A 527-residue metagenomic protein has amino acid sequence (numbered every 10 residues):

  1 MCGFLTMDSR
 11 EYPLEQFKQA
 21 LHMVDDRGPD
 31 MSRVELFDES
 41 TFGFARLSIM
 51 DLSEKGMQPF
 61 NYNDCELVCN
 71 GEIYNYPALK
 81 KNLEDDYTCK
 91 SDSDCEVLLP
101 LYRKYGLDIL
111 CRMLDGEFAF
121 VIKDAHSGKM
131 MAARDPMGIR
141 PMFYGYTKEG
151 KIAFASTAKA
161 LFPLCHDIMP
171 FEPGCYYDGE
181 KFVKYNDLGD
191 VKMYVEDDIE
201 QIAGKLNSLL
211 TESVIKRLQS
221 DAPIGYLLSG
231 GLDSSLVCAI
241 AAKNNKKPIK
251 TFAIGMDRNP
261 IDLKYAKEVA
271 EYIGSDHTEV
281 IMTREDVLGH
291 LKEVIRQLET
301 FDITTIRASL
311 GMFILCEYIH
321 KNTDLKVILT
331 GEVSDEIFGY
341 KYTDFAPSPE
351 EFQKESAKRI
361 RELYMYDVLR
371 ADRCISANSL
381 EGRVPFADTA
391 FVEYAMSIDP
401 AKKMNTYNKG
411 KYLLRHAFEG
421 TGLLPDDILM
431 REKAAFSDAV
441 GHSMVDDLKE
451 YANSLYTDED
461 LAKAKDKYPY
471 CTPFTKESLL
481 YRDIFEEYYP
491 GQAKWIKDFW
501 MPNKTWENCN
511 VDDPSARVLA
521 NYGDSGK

Functional and structural regions predicted by a protein language model:
M1-V68, E72, Y102-D197, N207-I215 (+4 more regions): N-terminal glutamine amidotransferase
D8-L14, D85, A125-M131, P136-M142 (+5 more regions): ATP-dependent adenylate-handling active sites, centered on carboxylate activation for C-N bond formation
R33-L36, S91, C111-M113, T330 (+1 more regions): Short beta-strand
D85-K90, Y105-I109, L161-I168, F301-I303 (+1 more regions): Short, polar/flexible loop-turn hinges at active-site or ligand-entry regions and domain interfaces
D94-C95: Conserved C-terminal motor-coupling region of P-loop helicases
L98: Acidic-aromatic/histidine active-site loop/patch
N186, L424-A434: Conserved S-adenosyl-L-methionine
